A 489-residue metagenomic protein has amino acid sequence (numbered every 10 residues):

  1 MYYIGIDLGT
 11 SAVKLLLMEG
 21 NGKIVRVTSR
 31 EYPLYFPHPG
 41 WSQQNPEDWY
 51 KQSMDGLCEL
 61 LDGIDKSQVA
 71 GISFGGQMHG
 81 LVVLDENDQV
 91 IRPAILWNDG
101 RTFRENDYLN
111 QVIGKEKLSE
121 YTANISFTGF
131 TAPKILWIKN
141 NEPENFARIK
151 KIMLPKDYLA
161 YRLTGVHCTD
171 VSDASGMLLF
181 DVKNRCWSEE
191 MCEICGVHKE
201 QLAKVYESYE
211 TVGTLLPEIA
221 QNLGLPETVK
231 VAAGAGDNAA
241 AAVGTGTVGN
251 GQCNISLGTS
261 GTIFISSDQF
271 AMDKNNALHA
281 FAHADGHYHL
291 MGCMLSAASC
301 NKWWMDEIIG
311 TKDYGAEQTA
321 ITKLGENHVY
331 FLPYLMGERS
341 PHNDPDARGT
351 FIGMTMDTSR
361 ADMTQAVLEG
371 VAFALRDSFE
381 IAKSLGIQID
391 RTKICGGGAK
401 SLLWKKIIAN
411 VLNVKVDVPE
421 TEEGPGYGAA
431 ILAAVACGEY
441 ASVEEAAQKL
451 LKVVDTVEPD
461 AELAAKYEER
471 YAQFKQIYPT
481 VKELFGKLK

Functional and structural regions predicted by a protein language model:
M1-R92, E120, R148, A220-Q221 (+3 more regions): N-terminal glycine/serine-rich phosphate-binding loop of ATP-dependent small-molecule kinases, especially carbohydrate
I4-G5, F103, N110-I125, P133-V166 (+3 more regions): Active-site core segments that coordinate phosphate-bearing ligands/cofactors across diverse enzyme families
L8, G20, P46, E86 (+6 more regions): Generic detector of well-ordered alpha-helical packing
G22, N45, I72, D99 (+3 more regions): Residue-level signal for inorganic ion chemistry
R26-R30, A203, D455: Structural signal for short hydrophobic segments within the conserved structured cores of catalytic domains across
C58-W97, I125-T131, A160-D181, K204-E207 (+1 more regions): Short beta-strand-loop/turn "lid" adjacent to the catalytic site in phosphate-handling enzymes
Q89-V90, Y108, V112: Hydrophobic or amphipathic alpha-helical targeting/insertion segments
